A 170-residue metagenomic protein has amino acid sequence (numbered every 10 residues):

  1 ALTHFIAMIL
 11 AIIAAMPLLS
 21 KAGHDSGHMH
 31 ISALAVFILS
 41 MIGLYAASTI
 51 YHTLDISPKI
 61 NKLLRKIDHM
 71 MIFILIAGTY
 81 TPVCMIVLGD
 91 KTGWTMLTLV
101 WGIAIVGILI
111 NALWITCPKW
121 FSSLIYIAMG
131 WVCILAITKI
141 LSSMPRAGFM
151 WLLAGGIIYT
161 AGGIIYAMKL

Functional and structural regions predicted by a protein language model:
A1-L170: Multi-pass alpha-helical transmembrane bundles in non-GPCR membrane proteins that perform intramembrane catalysis
